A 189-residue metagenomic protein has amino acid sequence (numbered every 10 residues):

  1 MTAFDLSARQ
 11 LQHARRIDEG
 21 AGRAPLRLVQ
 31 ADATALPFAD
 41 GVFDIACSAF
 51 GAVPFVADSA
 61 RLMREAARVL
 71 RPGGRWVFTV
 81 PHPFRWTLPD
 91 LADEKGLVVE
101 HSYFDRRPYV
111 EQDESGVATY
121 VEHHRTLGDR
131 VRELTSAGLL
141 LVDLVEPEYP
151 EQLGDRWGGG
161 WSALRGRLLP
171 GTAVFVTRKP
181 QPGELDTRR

Functional and structural regions predicted by a protein language model:
M1-A35: Class I SAM-dependent methyltransferase SAM/SAH-binding core
T34-A46: A short acidic, Gly/Pro-enriched loop at the edge of an enzyme's catalytic core that lines a small-molecule cofactor
D44-A60: A short SAM/SAH-binding and catalytic strip from SAM-dependent methyltransferases
A60-R75: A short glycine-rich, Lys/Arg-flanked "PGG" loop and its adjoining helix->strand segment in the class I
R75-V110: Conserved class I S-adenosyl-L-methionine
V80-L88, D113-D129: Acceptor-substrate binding/catalytic loop of class I
P108-V110, Y120-L144: Short alpha-helix
A137-L139, G158-R189: Core SAM-dependent methyltransferase catalytic element
